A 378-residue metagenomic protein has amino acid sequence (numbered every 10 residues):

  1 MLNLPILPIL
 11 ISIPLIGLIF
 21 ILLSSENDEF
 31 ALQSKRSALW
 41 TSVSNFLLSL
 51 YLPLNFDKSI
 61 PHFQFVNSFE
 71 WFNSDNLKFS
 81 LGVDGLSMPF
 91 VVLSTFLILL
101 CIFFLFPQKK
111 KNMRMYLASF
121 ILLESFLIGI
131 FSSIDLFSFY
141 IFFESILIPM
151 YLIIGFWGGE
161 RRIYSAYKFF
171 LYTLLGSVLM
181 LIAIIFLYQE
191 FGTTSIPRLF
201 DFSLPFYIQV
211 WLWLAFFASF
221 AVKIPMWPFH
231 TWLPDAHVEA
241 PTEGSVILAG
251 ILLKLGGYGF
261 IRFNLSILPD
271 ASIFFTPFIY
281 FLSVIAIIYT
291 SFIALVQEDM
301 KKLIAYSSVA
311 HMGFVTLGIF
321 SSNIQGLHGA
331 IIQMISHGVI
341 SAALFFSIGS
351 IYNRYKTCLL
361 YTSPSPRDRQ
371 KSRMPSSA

Functional and structural regions predicted by a protein language model:
M1-P8, I21-A118, P197: Transmembrane helix-loop-helix hairpins at membrane boundaries of multipass inner-membrane proteins
L7, I13, I148, I224-W227 (+1 more regions): Hydrophobic alpha-helix-in-membranes signature
P8-I11, L15, L39-S42, F46-S49 (+9 more regions): Residues within membrane-spanning alpha-helices of integral membrane proteins, especially the hydrophobic core/packing
L18-K35, I148-E160, N353: Cytoplasmic juxtamembrane interface segments
L100-Q108, S125-F137, M150-L360: Hydrophobic transmembrane alpha-helices and their helix-loop junctions in integral membrane proteins
E144: Short phosphate-coordinating micro-motif centered on Lys-Gly-acidic
Y361-Q370: Conserved small/polar residues in nucleotide/adenosyl-binding loops
R373-A378: Hydrophobic alpha-helical segments, chiefly the membrane-spanning helices and signal/signal-anchor peptides
